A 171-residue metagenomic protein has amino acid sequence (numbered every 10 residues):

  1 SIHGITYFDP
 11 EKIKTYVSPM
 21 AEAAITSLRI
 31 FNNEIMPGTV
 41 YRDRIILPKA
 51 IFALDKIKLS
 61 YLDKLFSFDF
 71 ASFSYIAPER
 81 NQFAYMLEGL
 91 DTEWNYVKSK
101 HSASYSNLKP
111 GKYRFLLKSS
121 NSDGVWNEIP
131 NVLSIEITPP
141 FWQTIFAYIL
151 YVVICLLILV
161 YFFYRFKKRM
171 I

Functional and structural regions predicted by a protein language model:
S1-M170: Residue-level "micro-hotspots" composed of small/polar
